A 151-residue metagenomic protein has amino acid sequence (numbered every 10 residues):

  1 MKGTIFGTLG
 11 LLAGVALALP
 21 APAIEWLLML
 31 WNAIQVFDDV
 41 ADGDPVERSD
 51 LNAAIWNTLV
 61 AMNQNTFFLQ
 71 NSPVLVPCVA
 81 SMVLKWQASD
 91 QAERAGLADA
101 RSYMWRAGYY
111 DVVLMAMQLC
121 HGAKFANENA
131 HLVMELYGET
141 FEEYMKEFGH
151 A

Functional and structural regions predicted by a protein language model:
M1-A151: All-alpha prenyltransferase/terpene-synthase fold signal
